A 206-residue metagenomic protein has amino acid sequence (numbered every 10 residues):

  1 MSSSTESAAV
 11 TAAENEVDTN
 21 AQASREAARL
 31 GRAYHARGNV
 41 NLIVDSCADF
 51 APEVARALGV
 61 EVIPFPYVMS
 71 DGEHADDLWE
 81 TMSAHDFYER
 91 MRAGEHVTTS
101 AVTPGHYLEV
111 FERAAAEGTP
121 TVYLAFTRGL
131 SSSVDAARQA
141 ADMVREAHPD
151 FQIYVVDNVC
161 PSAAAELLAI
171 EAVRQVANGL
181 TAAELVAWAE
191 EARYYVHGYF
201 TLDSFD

Functional and structural regions predicted by a protein language model:
S2-P64: N-terminal phosphate-binding or glycine-rich loops at protein starts, especially the Walker A/P-loop of NTPases
R32, R174-D206: Internal, active-site/partner-interface "lid" segment
A36, L108-T121: Glycine-rich phosphate/diphosphate-binding loops that line cofactor/substrate pockets in enzymes
N41-H106: N-terminal glycine-rich anion-binding loop in soluble enzyme alpha/beta folds
T103-A114, Q139-M143: Short, charged beta->alpha transition segments
P120-R128, Y154-D157, E171: Short glycine-rich or small-residue beta-strand-to-loop segments that form or flank ligand, phosphate, metal/Fe-S
A125-H148, E166-A169: Short Gly/Thr/Asp-enriched flexible loops that form oxyanion-binding sites at enzyme active sites
A141-S162, N178-V186: Short, acidic/small-residue loops that bind anionic groups at enzyme active sites
